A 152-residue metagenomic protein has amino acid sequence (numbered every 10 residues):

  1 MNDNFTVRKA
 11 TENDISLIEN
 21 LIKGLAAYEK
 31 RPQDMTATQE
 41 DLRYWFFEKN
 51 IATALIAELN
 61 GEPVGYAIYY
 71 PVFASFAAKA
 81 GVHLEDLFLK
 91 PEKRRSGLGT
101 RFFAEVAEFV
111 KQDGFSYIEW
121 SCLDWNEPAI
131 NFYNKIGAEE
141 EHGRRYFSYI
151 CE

Functional and structural regions predicted by a protein language model:
K9-I15, N20-K79, F103, F109: Acetyl-CoA-dependent GNAT
A52, H142-Y146: Short hydrophobic/aromatic beta-strand or adjacent loop that forms the aromatic wall/cage of a ligand/substrate-binding
L87-R94: A short, internal acetyl-CoA/4′-phosphopantetheine-binding micro-motif in the GNAT/acyltransferase core
R95-E108, K135: Conserved acetyl-CoA-binding loop-helix of GNAT-fold acetyltransferases
K111-S121: Conserved GNAT acetyl-CoA-binding A-motif
F115, N134-G143: Conserved acetyl-CoA-binding loop of GNAT-fold acetyltransferases
W120-A129, S148-C151: Conserved beta-strand-loop-alpha-helix junction that forms the acyl-donor binding cleft
